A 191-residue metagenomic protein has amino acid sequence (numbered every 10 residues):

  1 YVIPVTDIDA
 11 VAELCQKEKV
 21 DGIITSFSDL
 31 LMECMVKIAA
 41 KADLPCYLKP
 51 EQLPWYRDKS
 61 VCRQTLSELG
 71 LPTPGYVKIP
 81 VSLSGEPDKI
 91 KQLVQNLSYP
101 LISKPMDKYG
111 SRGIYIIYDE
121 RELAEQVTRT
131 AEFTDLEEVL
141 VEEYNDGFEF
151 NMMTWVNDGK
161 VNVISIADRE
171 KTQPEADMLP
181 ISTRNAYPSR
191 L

Functional and structural regions predicted by a protein language model:
Y1-V2, Q126: Mobile, glycine- and charge-enriched loop segments and immediately flanking short secondary-structure elements within
I3-V81, Q92: Conserved N-proximal alpha/beta basic substrate-recognition cap immediately N-terminal to, or forming the N-lobe
A10, D88-K89, E122: Short acidic active-site motifs
Q16, L71, E132-D135, N157 (+1 more regions): Generic secondary-structure signature for well-ordered alpha-helical cores
L66, V94-I117, D135-M152, I164-D168: ATP-grasp fold ATP-binding core
S67-P72, K104-Y109, A176-S182: Acidic/polar active-site rim loop that often engages polyanionic ligands
S84-L93, L97: Conserved phosphate-binding catalytic cores of ATP/NTP-utilizing and phosphoryl-transfer enzymes
R121, E143-L191: ATP-dependent carboxylate/phosphate-activation module, predominantly the ATP-grasp catalytic core and closely related
